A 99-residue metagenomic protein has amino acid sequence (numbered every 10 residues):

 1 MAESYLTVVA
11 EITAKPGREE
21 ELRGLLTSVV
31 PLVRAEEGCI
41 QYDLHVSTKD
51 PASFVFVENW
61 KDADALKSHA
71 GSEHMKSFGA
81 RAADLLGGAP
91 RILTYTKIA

Functional and structural regions predicted by a protein language model:
M1-L6, L44-D50, F78-A99: Glycine-rich beta-strand-turn "strand-cap" elements at beta-sheet edges
E3, E19-R23, Q41, A63 (+1 more regions): Generic N-terminal initiation segments characterized by hydrophobic and/or small/turn-forming residues
S4-E36: N-terminal first-folded block
L6-T13, D43-A70: Short, well-ordered beta-strand segments in beta-rich or mixed alpha/beta enzyme and ligand-binding folds
K15-R18, R23, R34, H45 (+4 more regions): Basic side chains
S28-I40, N59-I92: An amphipathic, aromatic/His-enriched active-site/gating alpha helix that lines ligand/cofactor pockets
